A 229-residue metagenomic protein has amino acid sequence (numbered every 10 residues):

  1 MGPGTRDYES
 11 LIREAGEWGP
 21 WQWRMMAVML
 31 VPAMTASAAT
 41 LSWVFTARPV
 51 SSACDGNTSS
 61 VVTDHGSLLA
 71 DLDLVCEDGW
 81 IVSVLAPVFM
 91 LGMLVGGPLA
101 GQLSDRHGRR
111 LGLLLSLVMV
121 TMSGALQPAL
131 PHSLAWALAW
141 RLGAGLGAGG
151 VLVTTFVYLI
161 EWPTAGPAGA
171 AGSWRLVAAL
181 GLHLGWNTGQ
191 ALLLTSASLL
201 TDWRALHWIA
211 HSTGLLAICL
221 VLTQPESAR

Functional and structural regions predicted by a protein language model:
M1-S60, L74-G101, R106-L113, L117 (+1 more regions): Hydrophobic transmembrane alpha-helices of multi-pass solute transporters/permeases
A39, G143-T155, T188: Core transmembrane helices of Major Facilitator Superfamily
S52-S60, G166, S198-R229: Central mid-sequence intracellular linker of multi-pass
D64, D71, A135-G150, G181-L182 (+1 more regions): Hydrophobic core of transmembrane alpha-helices in multi-pass small-molecule transporters, especially MFS/SLC-type
V118-H132, S198-L199: C-terminal ends and interior cores of transmembrane alpha-helices in multi-pass membrane transporters/permeases
L126-P128, A144, V221: MFS-fold secondary transporters
A129-A139, T201-R204: Helix-loop junctions at membrane interfaces in 12-TM secondary transporters
G150-A168, L192: Intracellular juxtamembrane helix-capping segments at the cytosolic ends of symmetry-related transmembrane helices
